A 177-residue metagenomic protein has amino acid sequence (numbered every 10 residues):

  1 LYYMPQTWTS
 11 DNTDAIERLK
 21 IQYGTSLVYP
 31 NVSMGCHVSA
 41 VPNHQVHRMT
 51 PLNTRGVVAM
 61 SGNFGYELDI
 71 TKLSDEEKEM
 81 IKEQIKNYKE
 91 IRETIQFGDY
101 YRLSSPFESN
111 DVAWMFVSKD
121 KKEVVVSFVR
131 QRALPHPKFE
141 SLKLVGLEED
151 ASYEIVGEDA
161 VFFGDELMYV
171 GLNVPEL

Functional and structural regions predicted by a protein language model:
L1-T71: Glycan-recognition surfaces
N12, V38, P42, I70 (+5 more regions): Solvent-exposed, flexible loop/coil residues
V38-T50, N110-F116, D165-L177: A broadly tuned preference for mixed-charge, low-complexity surface segments
N53-S104: Catalytic cores of secreted or luminal carbohydrate-active enzymes
A59, V126, I155: Conserved, mostly hydrophobic/aromatic
P106-E149: Carbohydrate-binding surface patches
R132-L177: C-terminal beta-sandwich/jelly-roll accessory domains of carbohydrate-active enzymes
